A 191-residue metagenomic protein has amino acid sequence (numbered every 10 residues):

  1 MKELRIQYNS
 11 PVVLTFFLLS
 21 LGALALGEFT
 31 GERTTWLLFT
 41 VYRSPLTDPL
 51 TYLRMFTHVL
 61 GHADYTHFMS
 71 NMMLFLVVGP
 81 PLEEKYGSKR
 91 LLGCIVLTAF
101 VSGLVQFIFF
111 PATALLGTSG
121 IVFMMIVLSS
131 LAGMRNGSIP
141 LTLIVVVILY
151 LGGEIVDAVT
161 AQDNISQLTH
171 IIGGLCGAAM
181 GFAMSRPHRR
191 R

Functional and structural regions predicted by a protein language model:
M1-R191: A detector for small-residue-rich transmembrane helices and their helix-helix packing motifs
